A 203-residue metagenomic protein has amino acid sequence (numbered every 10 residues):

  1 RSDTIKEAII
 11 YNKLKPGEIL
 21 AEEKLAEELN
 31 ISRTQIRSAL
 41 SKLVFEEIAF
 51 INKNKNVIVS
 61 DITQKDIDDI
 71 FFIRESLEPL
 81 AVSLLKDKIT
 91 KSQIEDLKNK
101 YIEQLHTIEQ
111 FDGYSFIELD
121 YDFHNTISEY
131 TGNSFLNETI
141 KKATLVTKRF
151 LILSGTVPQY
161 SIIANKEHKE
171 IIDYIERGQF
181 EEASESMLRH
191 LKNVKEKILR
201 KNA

Functional and structural regions predicted by a protein language model:
R1-D87, E129, F135, L199-A203: Short linear motifs at protein or domain termini
F45, D69-I70, D112-Y114, V157-Y160: A short, ordered amphipathic alpha-helix with a cationic face
F50-N52, D120, I163-N165: Short, flexible turn/loop "capping" segments at secondary-structure junctions
I70, V82, D87-I152, K166-Y174 (+2 more regions): Conserved amphipathic alpha-helical segments that form helical-bundle/coiled-coil interaction surfaces
E95, Q159-I162: Short helix-capping and inter-helix turn/linker motifs at the boundaries of alpha-helical repeat units
K148-L151, G155-P158, K195-N202: Short amphipathic alpha-helical interaction/hinge segments
